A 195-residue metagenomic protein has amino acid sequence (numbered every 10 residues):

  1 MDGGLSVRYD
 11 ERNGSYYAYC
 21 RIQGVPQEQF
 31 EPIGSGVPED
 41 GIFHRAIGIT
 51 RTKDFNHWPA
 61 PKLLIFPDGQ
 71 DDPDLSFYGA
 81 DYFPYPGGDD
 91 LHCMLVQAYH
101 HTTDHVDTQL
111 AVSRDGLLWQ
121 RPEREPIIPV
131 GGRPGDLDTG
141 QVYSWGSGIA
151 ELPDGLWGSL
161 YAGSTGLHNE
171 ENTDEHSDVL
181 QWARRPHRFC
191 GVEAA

Functional and structural regions predicted by a protein language model:
M1-A195: Carbohydrate-active catalytic/glycan-binding domains of CAZyme proteins, especially the secreted or lumenal ectodomains
